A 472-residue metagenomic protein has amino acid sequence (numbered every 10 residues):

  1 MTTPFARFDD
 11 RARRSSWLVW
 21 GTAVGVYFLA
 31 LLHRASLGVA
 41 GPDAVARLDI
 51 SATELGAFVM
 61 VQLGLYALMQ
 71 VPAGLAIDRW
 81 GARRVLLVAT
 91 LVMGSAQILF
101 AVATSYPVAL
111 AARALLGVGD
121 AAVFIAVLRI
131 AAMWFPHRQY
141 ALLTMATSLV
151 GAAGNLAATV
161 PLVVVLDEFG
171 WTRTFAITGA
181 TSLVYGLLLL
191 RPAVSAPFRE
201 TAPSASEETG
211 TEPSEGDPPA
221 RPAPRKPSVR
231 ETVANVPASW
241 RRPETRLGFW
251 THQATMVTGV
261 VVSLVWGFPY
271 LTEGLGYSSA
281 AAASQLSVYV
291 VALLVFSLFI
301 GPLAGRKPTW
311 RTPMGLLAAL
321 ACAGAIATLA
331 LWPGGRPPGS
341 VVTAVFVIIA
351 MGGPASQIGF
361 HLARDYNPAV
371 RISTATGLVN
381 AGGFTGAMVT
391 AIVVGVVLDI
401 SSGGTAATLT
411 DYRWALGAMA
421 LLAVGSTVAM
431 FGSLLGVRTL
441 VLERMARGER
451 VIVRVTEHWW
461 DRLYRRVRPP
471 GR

Functional and structural regions predicted by a protein language model:
T2-A12, A196-F249, G448-R468: Juxtamembrane intracellular "pre-TM" segments in multi-pass secondary transporters
L37-G38, R242-S297, T390-A391, G395: Extracytoplasmic gate region of multi-pass secondary transporters
D49, G81, V102-V108, G119 (+3 more regions): Helix-breaking motifs and short loop linkers at transmembrane-helix boundaries and internal kinks in secondary membrane
L68-P107: Conserved MFS/SLC helix-loop-helix module at the cytosolic interface between two early adjacent transmembrane helices
M69-G81, F296-W310: Helix-to-loop junctions at the C-terminal end of transmembrane segments in multipass secondary transporters
R79-A89, G305-L320: Cytoplasmic membrane-interface "Motif A"-like loop-to-helix N-cap segments of 12-TM Major Facilitator Superfamily
A112-G151: Cytoplasmic helix-loop-helix junction between adjacent transmembrane helices in 12-TM secondary transporters
A146-F198: Helix-loop-helix hairpin linking two adjacent transmembrane segments in secondary transporters
